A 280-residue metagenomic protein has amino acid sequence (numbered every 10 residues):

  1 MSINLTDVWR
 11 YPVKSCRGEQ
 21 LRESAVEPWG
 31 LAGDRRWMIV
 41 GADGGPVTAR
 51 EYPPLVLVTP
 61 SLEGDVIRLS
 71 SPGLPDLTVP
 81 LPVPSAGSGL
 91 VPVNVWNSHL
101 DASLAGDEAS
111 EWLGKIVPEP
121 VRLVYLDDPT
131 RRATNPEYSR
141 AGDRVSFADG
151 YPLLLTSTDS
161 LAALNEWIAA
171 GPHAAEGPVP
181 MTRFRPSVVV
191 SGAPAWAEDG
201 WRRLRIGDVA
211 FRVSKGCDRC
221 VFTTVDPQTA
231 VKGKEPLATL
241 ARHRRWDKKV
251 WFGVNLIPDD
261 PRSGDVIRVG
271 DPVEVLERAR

Functional and structural regions predicted by a protein language model:
M1-R280: Metal-cofactor-dependent catalytic cores
